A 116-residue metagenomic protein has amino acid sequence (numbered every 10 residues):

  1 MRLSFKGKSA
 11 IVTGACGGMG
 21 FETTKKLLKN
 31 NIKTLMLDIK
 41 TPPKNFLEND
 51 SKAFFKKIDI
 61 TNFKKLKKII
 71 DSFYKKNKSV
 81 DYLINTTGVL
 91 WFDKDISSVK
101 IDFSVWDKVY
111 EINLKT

Functional and structural regions predicted by a protein language model:
M1-K8: Flexible N-terminal pre-Rossmann segment of NAD(P)-dependent oxidoreductases
S9, C16-G17: Conserved glycine-rich cofactor-binding loop
G20-F21: N-terminal Rossmann-fold NAD(P) dinucleotide-binding loop
N30-N45: Conserved glycine-rich Rossmann-like NAD(P)H-binding loop of the short-chain dehydrogenase/reductase
K57-K68, F103: The beta1-alpha1 cofactor-binding region of Rossmann-like NAD(H)/NADP(H)-dependent oxidoreductases
T87-K94: Conserved NAD(P)H cofactor-binding loop of Rossmann-fold oxidoreductase domains
K94-S98, D102-D107: Substrate-binding pocket helix/loop in short-chain dehydrogenase/reductase
